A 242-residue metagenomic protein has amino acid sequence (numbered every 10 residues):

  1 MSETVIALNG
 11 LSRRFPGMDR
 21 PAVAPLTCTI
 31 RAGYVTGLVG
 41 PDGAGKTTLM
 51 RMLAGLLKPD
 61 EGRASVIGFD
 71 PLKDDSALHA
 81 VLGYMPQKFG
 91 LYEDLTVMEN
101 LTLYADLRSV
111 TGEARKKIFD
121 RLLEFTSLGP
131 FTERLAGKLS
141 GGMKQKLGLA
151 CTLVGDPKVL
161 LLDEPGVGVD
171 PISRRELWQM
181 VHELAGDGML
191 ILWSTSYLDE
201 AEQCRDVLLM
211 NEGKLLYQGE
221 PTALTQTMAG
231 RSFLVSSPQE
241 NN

Functional and structural regions predicted by a protein language model:
M1-L8, S12-P25, D74-D75: A short, flexible loop at the N-terminus of ABC-type nucleotide-binding domains that lies
A54: Helix-to-loop junction immediately C-terminal to a conserved catalytic motif
G62-D70, A77-L78: Conserved ABC transporter NBD signature motif
D94, L135-L139: Conserved ABC ATPase signature
T102, D106, E113-F131: Conserved ABC ATPase "signature" region
L160-D163: Catalytic Walker B motif of ABC-type/P-loop ATPase nucleotide-binding domains
